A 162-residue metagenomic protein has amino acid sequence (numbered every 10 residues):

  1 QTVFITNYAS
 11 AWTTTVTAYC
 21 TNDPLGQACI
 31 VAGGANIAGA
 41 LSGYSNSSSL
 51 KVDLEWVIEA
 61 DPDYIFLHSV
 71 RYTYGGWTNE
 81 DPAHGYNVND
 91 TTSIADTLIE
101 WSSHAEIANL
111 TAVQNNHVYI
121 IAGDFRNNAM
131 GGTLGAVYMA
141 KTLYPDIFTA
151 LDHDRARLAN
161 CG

Functional and structural regions predicted by a protein language model:
Q1-G162: N-terminal ligand-binding lobe of clamshell/alpha-beta domains
